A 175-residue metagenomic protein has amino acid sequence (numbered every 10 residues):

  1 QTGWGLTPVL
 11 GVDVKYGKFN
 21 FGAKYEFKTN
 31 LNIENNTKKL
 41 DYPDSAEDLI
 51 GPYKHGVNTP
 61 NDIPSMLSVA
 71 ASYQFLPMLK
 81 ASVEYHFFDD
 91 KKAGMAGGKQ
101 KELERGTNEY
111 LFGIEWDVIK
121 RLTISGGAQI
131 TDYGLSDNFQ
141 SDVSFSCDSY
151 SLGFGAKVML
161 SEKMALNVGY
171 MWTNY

Functional and structural regions predicted by a protein language model:
Q1-Y175: Outer-membrane beta-barrel porins/channels
